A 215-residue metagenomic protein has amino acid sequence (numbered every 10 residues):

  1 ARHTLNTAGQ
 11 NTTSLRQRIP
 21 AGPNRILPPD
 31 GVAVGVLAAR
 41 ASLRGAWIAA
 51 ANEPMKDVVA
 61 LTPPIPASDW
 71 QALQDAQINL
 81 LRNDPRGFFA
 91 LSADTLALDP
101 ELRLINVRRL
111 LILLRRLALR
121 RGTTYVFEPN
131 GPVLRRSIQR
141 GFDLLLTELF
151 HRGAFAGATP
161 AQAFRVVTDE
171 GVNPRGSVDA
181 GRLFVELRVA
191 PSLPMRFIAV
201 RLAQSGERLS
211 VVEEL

Functional and structural regions predicted by a protein language model:
A1-L215: Structured, hydrophobic secondary-structure cores that serve as assembly/anchoring elements
